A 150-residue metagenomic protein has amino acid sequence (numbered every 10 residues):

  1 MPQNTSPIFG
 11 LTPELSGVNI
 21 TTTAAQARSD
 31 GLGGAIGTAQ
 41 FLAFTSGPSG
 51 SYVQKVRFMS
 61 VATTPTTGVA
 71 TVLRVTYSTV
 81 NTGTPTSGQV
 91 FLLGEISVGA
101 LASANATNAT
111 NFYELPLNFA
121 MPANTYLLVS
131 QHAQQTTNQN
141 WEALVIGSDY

Functional and structural regions predicted by a protein language model:
M1-T38, T45-P48, P122-Y126, S130-Y150: C-terminal interaction-tip segments
A27-T45, T82, T86-A100: Local beta-strand/beta-hairpin segments that build beta-sheet-rich folds
G47-K55: Extended extracellular/luminal ectodomain segments enriched in beta-structured repeat modules
K55-M59, L127-V129: Buried hydrophobic-core signal for structured, non-transmembrane domains
S60-A62, T79, G147-D149: Beta-strand elements of well-folded, non-transmembrane domains
T63-V69, T136-N138: A short beta-turn/strand-edge loop motif at beta-sheet boundaries
T66-G88: Short, surface-exposed beta-strand/strand-loop-strand elements in extracellular ectodomains
S87-L144: Aromatic- and Gly/Pro-enriched, solvent-exposed loop/edge beta-strand patches characteristic of beta-rich domains
